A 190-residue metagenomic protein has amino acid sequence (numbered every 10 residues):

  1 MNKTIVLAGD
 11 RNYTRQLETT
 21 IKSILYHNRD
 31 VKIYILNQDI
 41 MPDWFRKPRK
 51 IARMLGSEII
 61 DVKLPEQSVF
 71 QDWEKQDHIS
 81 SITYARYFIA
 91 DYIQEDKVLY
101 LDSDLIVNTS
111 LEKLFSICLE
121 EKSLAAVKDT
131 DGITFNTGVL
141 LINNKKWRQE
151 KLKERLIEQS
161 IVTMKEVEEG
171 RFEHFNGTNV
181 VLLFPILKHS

Functional and structural regions predicted by a protein language model:
M1-K22: N-proximal low-complexity "stem/linker" segments adjacent to membrane-targeting elements
T4-V6, K32-Y34, L99: A structural signal for isolated positions on well-ordered beta-strands in alpha/beta enzyme cores
S23-V31: Short, acidic, metal-binding catalytic loop of nucleotide-sugar glycosyltransferases
N28-R29, L55, I93, C118 (+1 more regions): A structural signal for short coil/turn segments at secondary-structure junctions
K32-D39, A126: Short internal beta-strands
D43-R46, K50-Y92: Active-site-proximal specificity loops/subdomain of glycosyltransferases
D61-K63, Q67, I82-T134, V139-R148: GT-A fold catalytic core of metal-dependent nucleotide-sugar glycosyltransferases, centered on the diacidic
D129-T130, T134-S190: Catalytic core and acceptor-binding pocket of nucleotide-sugar-dependent glycosyltransferases
